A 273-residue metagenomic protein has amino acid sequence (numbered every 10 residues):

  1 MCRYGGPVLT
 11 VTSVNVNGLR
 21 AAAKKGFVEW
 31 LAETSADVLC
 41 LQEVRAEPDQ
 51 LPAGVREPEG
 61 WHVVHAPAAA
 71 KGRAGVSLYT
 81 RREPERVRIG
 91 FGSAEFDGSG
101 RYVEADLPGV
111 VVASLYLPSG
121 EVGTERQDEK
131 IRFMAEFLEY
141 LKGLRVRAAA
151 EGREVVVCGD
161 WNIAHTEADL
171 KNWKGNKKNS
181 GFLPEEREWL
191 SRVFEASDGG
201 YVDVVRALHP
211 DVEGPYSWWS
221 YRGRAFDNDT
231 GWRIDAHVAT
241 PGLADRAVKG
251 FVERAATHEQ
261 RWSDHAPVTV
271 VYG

Functional and structural regions predicted by a protein language model:
M1-E57, H62, A68, R73-V76 (+1 more regions): N-terminal, active-site-proximal structural segment of metallo-dependent hydrolase catalytic domains
L9-N17, G109-T124, C158, H265: Active-site-proximal beta-strand elements of phosphoester/diester hydrolases
V14-N15, L31-L51, V112, L141-E167 (+4 more regions): Active-site beta-strand/loop signature of hydrolases that rely on acidic residues for catalysis
R45-E47, P52-E125: Structured beta-strand-rich core segments of catalytic domains in phosphoester-bond hydrolases
E59-H62, A135-A236: Metal-dependent phosphoesterases centered on the DNase I-like endonuclease/exonuclease/phosphatase
K71-R86, F226-R246, Y272: Conserved beta strand-loop-helix elements of the APE1-like EEP
G92-S93, L117-A135, K174-S180: Surface-exposed cleft-lining segments at the edges of enzyme active sites
F251-G273: Surface polyanion/phosphate-binding segment centered on an Asp-His-Pro turn
